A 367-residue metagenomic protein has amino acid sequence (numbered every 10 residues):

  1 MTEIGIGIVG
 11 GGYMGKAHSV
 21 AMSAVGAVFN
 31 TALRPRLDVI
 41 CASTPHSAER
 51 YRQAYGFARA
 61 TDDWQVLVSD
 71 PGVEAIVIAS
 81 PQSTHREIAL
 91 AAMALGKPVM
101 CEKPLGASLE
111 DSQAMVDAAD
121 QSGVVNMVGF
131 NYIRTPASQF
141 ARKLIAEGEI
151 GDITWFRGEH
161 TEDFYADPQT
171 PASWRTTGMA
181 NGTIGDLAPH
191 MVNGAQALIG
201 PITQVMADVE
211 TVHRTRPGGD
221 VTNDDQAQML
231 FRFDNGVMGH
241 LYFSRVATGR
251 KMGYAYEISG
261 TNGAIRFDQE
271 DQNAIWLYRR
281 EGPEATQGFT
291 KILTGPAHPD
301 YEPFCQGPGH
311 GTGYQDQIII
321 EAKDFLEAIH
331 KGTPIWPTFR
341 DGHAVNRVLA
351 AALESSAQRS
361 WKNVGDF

Functional and structural regions predicted by a protein language model:
M1-Y55: N-terminal Rossmann-like dinucleotide-binding module
V25, F29, A75-V77, G282-P283 (+3 more regions): C-terminal helix-rich "cap/oligomerization" subdomain common to oxidoreductases
N30, R59-S69: Short acidic low-complexity segments
P35-V39, F57-A58, E74-I76, G182: Short active-site oxyanion
A75, P81-I133, G148: Beta-strand-loop-alpha-helix segment that lines the small-molecule cofactor/substrate pocket of alpha/beta enzymes
Y132-V221, I275, R359: Predominantly a Rossmann-like dinucleotide-binding segment in NAD(P)-dependent oxidoreductases
E159, D271-E302: Mobile, glycine-enriched helix-loop/loop "lid" segments at the mouths of ligand-binding/catalytic clefts that gate
V192-E281, G311, I319-I335, A350-A351 (+1 more regions): Contiguous beta-strand/loop segments that form the cofactor/metal-binding neighborhood of enzyme cores
